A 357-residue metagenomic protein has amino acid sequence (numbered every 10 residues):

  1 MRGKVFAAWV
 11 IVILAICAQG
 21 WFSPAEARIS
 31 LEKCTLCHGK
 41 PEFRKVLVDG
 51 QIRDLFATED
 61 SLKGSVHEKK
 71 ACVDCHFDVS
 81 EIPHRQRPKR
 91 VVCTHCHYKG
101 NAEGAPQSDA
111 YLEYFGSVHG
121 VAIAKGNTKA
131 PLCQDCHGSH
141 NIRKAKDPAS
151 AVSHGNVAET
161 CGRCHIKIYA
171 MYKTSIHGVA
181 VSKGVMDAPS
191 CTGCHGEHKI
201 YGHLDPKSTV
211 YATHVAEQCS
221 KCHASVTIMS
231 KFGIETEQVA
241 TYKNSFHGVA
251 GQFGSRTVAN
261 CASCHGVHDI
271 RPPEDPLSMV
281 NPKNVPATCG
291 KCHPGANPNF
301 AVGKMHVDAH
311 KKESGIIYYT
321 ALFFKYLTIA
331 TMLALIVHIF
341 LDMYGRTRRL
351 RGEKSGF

Functional and structural regions predicted by a protein language model:
M1-A8: Positively charged n-region of N-terminal signal peptides that target proteins for export
V5, G20-F357: Short sequence/structural segments immediately N-terminal
A8-G20: Bacterial N-terminal signal peptides
